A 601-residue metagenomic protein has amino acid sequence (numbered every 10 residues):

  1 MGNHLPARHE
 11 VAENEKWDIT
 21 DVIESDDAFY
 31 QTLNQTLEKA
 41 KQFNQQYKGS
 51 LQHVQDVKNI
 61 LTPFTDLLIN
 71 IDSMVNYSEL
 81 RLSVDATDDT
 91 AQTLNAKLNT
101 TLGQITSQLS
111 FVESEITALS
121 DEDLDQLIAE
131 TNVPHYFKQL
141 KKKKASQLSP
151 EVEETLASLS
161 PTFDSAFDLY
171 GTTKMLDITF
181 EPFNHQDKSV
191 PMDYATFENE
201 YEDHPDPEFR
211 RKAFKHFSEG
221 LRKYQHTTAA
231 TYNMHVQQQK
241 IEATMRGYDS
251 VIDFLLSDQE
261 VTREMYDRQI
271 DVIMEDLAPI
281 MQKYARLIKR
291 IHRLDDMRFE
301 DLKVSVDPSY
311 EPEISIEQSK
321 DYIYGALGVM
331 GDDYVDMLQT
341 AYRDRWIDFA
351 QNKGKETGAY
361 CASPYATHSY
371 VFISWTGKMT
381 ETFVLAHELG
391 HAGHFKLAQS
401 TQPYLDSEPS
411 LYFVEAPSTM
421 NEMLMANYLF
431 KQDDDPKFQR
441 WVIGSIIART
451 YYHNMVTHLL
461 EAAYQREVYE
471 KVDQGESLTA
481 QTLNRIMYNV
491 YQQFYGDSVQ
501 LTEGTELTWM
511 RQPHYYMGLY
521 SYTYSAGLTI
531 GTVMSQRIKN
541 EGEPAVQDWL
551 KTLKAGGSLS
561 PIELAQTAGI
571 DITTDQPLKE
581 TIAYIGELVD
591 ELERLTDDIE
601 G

Functional and structural regions predicted by a protein language model:
M1-P308, L595-G601: A well-structured
E10-E13, E24, V112, I116-T117 (+10 more regions): C-terminal, non-catalytic "cap/extension" segments appended to globular domains
G247, T376-K396, S418, M423 (+1 more regions): Active-site recognition of the HExxH zinc-binding catalytic motif
R286, R290-V329, V335, W346 (+5 more regions): Long, K/E/R/D-enriched contiguous segments that form extended
S309-I314, I347-T367: Catalytic zinc-binding patch centered on the HExxH motif and its immediate surroundings that defines zinc-dependent
E311-I316, A366-A386: Short pre-active-site segment immediately N-terminal to the catalytic Zn-binding motif
G325, V329-D336, A362, H391 (+3 more regions): Conserved helix-loop functional segments at active or binding sites
P409-F438, I447-R449, H453, G527: Post-HExxH zinc-binding segment in Zn-dependent metallohydrolases
